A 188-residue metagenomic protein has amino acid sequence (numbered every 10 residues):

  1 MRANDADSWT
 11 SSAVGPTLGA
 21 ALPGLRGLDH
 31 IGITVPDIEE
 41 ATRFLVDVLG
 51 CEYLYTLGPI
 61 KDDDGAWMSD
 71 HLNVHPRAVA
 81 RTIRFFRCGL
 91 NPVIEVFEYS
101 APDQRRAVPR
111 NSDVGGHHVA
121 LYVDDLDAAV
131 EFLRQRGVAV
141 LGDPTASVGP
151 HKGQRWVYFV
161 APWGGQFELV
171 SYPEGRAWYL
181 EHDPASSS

Functional and structural regions predicted by a protein language model:
M1-G24, I33, T56, I94 (+2 more regions): Vicinal oxygen chelate
G15-L18, D63-G65, D103-A107, A177-W178: A short, acidic/glycine-rich surface segment
G24-G27, N111-G116, H151: Short glycine-enriched loop/turn motifs at secondary-structure junctions
L28, V35, I83-F86, N91-V96 (+2 more regions): Short, structured motif recognition centered on aromatic/hydrophobic residues
T34-L90, A128-A129, Q135, D143 (+2 more regions): Core segments of cupin and vicinal oxygen chelate
E98-A101: Acetyl-CoA-dependent GNAT
V108-S112, A129-E131: Long, charged/polar, surface-exposed segments that mediate recognition or autoinhibition
